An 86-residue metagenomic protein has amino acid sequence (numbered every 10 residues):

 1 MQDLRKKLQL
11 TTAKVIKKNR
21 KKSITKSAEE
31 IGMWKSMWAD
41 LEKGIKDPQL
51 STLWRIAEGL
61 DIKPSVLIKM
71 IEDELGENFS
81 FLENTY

Functional and structural regions predicted by a protein language model:
M1-D3, N19, E58, V66-Y86: Short, charged recognition helix plus adjacent turn of helix-turn-helix-like nucleic-acid-binding domains
M1-K21: A short, Lys/Arg-rich alpha-helix, primarily the initiator
K17, A28, A57: The alpha-helix within a helix-turn-helix
K21, D47-L50: Residue at a beta-strand N-cap/secondary-structure junction
K21-K43: Short alpha-helical DNA-recognition segment
K35-D40, S51-W54, K69: Base-recognition residues in the alpha-helical recognition helix of bacterial helix-turn-helix
Q49-L67: DNA major-groove recognition helix of helix-turn-helix/homeodomain DNA-binding modules
